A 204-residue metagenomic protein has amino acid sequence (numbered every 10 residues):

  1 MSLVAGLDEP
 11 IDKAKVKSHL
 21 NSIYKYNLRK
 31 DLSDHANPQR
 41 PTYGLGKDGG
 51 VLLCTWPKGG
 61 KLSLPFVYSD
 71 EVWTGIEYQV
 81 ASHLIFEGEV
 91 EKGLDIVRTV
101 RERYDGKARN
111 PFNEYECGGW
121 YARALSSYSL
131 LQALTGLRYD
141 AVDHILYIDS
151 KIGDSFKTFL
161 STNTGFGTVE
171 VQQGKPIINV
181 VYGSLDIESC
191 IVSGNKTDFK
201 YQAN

Functional and structural regions predicted by a protein language model:
M1-W73, D105-K107: Extended glycan-interaction surfaces of carbohydrate-active proteins
G44-K47, F66, E71, E77-A203: Non-catalytic C-terminal accessory modules of carbohydrate-active enzymes
